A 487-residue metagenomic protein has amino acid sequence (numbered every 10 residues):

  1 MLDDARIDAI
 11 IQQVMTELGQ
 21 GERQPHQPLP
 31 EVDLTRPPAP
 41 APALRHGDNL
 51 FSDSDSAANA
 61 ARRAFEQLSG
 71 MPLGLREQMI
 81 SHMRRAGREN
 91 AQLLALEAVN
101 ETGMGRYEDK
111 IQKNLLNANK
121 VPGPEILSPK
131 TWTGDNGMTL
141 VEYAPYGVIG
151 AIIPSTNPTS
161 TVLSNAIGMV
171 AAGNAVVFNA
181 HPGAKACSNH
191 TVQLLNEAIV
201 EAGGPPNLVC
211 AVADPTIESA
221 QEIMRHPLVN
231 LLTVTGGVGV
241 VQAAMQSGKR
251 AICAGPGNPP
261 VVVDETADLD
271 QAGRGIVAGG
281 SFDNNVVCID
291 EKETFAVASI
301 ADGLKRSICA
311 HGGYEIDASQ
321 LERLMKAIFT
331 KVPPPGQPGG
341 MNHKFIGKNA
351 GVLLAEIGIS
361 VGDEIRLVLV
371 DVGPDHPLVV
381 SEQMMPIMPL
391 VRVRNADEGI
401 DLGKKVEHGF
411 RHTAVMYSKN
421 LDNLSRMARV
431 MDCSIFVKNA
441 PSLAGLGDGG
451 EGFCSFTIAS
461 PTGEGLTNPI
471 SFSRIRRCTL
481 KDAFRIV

Functional and structural regions predicted by a protein language model:
D3-L140, G168: N-terminal Rossmann-like NAD(P)+-binding subdomain of aldehyde/semialdehyde dehydrogenases
M15-E22, A58, R62-P72, M83-A91 (+13 more regions): Structural signal for hydrophobic packing residues in well-ordered secondary-structure cores of soluble enzyme domains
P42, I359-V487: Conserved C-terminal structural/oligomerization subdomain of aldehyde/semialdehyde dehydrogenase
D48, L163, V241-V368, G373-P374: ALDH superfamily catalytic-core signature
A57-N59, C253-G255, D283-C288, L378-M384 (+1 more regions): Short, flexible turn/loop "capping" segments at secondary-structure junctions
G70-Q78, P205-V209, N284-C288, Y314-M325 (+4 more regions): Flexible, glycine/charged-enriched surface loops at secondary-structure junctions
P129-Q271: Rossmann-like NAD(P) dinucleotide-binding subdomain of oxidoreductase/dehydrogenase enzymes
